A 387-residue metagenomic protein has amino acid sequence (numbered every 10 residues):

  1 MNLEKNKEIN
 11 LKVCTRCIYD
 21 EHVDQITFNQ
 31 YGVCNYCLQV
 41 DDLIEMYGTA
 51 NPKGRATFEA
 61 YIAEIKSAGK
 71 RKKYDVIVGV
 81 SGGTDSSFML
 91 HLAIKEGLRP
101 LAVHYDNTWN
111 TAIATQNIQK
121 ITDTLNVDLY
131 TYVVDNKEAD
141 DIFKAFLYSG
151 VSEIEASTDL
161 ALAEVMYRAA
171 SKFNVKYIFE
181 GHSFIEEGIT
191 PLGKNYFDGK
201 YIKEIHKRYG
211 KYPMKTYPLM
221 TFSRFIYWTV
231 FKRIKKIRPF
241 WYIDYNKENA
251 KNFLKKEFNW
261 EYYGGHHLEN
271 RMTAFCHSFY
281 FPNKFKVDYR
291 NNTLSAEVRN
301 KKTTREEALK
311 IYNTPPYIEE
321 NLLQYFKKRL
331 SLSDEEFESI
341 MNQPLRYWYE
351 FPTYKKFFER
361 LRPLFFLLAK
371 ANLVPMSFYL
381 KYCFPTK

Functional and structural regions predicted by a protein language model:
N2-V76, L92-R360, F366-K387: Nucleotide-activated chemistry modules centered on ATP-dependent adenylation/adenylyltransferase
V76-D85: Short, glycine-rich nucleotide/cofactor-binding loops
T84-M89, A161: Short glycine/serine/threonine-rich phosphate/pyrophosphate-binding segments that cradle anionic phosphate groups
